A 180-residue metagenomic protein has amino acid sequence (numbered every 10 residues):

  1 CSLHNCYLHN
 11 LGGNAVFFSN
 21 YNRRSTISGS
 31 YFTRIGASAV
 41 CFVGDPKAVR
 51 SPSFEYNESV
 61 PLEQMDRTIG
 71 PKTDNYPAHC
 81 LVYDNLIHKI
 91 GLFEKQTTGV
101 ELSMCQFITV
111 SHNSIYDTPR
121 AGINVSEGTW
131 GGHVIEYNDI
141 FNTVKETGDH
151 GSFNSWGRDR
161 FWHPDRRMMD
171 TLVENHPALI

Functional and structural regions predicted by a protein language model:
C1-G13, N22-A37, V49-T68, K72-G91 (+3 more regions): Right-handed parallel beta-helix
N14-A15, S38-A39, T97-G99, A121-G122 (+1 more regions): Structural detector of coil-to-beta-strand junctions
G44-P46, T147-S152, W156-R158: Primarily the internal scaffold of c-type cytochrome electron-transfer domains, especially repeated/multiheme c-type
G70-K72, K95-V100: Glycine-rich phosphate-binding "P-loop"
